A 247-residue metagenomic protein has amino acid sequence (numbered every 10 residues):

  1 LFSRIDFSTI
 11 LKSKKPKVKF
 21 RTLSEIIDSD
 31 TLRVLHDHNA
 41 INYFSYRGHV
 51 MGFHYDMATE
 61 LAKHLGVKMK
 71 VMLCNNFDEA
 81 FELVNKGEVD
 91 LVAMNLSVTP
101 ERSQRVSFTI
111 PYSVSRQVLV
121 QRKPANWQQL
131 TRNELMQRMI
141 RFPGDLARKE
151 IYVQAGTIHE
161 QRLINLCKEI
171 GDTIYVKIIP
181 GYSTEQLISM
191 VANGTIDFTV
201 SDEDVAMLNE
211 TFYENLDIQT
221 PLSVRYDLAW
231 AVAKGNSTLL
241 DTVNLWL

Functional and structural regions predicted by a protein language model:
L1-S24, Y55-H64, R122-I158, E203-V205 (+1 more regions): Extended ligand-binding regions for polar small-molecule ligands
F2, F7-Q104, V176-G181, V243: Extracytoplasmic small-molecule ligand-binding "clamshell" domains of the periplasmic binding protein/Venus flytrap
T22-L23, S103-V118, L216-P221, L228-V232: A structural signal for short loop-to-beta-strand junctions that line the ligand-binding cleft of periplasmic/secreted
E25-D28, N85-K86, R102, P111-V114 (+2 more regions): Extracellular/periplasmic catalytic domains that process cell-envelope and extracellular macromolecules
D28-L32, L65-V67, Q104, S115-Q117 (+3 more regions): Envelope-exposed proteins and targeting segments
H36-A40, L73-N76, S97-V98, Y112 (+5 more regions): A mature extracytoplasmic/lumenal domain signature
D78, E82-N85, A93-R105, R162-E169 (+1 more regions): A ligand-binding cleft/hinge motif common to bilobed small-molecule-binding domains
V118, K123-F212: Pocket-lining segment of extracytoplasmic ligand-binding domains
